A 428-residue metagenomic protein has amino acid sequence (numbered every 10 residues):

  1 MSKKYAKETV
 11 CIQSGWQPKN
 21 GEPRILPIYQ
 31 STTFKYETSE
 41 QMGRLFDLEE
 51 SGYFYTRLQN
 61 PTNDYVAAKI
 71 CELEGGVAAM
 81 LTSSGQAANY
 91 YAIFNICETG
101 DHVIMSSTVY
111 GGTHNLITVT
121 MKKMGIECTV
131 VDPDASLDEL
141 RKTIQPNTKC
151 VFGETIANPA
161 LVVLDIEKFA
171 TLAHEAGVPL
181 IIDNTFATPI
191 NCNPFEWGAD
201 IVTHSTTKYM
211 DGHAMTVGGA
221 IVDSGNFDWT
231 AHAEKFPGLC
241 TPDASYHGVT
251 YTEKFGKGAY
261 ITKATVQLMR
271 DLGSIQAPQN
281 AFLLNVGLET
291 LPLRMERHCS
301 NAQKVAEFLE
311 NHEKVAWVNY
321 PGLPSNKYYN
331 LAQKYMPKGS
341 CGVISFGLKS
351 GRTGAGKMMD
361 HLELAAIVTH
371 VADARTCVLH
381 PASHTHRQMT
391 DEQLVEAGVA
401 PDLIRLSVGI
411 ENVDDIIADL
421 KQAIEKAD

Functional and structural regions predicted by a protein language model:
M1-N60, A68: N-terminal "arm"/small-domain region of PLP-dependent enzymes with the aminotransferase-like
S2, E8-Q17, A79-N311: Conserved PLP-enzyme active-site core in the AAT-like
W16, Q30-Y36, G225-N226, L288-T290 (+6 more regions): Glycine-rich beta-alpha junction loops
T38-Y90, G112-T120: Conserved N-terminal alpha-helix of the aminotransferase class I/II PLP-enzyme fold
T118, E127-C128, K142, P146-K149 (+4 more regions): PLP-dependent enzyme catalytic core of the Aspartate aminotransferase-like
V151, G219-I221, V318, I344 (+1 more regions): Well-ordered beta-strand positions enriched in small/hydrophobic/aromatic, beta-favoring residues
L272-I275, Q279-A281, V286, T290 (+6 more regions): Conserved small-domain helix->loop->beta segment predominantly found in fold-type I
